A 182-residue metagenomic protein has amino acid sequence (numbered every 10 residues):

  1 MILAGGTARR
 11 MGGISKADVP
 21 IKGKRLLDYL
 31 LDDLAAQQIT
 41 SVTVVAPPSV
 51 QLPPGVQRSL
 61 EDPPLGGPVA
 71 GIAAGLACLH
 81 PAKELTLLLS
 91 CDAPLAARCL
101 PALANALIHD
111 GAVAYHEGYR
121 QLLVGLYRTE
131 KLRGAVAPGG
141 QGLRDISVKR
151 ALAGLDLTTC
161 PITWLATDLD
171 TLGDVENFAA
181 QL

Functional and structural regions predicted by a protein language model:
M1-D145, A153-L165, L172-V175: Nucleotide and nucleotide-moiety/phosphate-recognizing core
E176-L182: SAM-dependent methyltransferases
